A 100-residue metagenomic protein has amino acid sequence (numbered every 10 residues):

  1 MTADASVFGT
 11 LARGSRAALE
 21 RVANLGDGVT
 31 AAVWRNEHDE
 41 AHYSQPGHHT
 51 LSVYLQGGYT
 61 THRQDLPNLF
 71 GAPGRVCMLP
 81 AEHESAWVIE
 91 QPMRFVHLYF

Functional and structural regions predicted by a protein language model:
M1-S15, E40-T50: N-terminal presequences and immediately downstream first alpha-helices
E20-F100: N-terminal regulatory/effector-sensing and dimerization cores that precede helix-turn-helix DNA-binding domains
